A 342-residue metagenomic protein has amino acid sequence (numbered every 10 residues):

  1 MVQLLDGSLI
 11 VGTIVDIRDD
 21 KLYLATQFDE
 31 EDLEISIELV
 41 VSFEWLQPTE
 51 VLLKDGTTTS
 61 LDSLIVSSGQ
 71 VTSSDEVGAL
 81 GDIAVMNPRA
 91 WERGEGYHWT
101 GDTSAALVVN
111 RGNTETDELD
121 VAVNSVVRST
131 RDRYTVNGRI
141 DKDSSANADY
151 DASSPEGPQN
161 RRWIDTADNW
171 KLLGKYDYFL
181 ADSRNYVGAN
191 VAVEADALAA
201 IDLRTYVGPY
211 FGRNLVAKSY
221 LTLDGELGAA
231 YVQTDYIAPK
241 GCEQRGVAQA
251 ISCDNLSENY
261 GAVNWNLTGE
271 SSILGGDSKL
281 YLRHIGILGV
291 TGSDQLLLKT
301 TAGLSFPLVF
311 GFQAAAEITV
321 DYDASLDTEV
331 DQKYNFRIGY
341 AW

Functional and structural regions predicted by a protein language model:
M1-R128, T135-R139, K171: Compositionally biased alpha-helical segments
T103-A105, V136-G138, V187-A189, G225-L227 (+5 more regions): Membrane-embedded beta-strand positions of outer-membrane beta-barrel proteins
L107-R111, S129, I140-S144, V191-A197 (+7 more regions): Transmembrane beta-strands of outer-membrane beta-barrel pores
T116-E118, N147-P155, A200-Y206, Y236-Q244 (+2 more regions): Outer-membrane beta-barrel translocator domains and adjoining extracellular loop/strand segments of Gram-negative
S125-S129, Y178-L180, R213-L215, G269-I273 (+2 more regions): Residue-level signature of outer-membrane beta-barrel architecture
R131-V136, D182-V187, K218-L223, S272-L280 (+1 more regions): Repeated loop/turn-to-beta-strand initiation elements of outer-membrane beta-barrel proteins
Y220-P307: Outer-membrane beta-barrel transmembrane domain signature
V330-W342: Outer-membrane beta-barrel "beta-signal"
